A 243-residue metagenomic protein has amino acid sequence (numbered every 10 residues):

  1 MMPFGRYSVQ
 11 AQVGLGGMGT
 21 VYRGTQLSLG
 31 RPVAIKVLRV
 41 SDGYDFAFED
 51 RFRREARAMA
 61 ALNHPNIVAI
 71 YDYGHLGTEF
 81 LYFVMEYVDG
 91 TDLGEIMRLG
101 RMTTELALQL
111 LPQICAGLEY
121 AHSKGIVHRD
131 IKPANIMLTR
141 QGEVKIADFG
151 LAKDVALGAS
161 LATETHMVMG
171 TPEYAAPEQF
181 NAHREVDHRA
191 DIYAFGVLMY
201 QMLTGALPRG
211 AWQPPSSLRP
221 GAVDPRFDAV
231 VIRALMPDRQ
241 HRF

Functional and structural regions predicted by a protein language model:
T20: Conserved N-lobe ATP-binding subsite of Hanks-type protein kinase domains, especially the beta3 VAIK lysine
R39-A61: AlphaC helix of the eukaryotic protein kinase fold
Y44-F46, R140-P177, N181, W212: Activation segment of protein kinases
Y73: Activation-segment/catalytic-loop signature of the eukaryotic protein kinase fold
T78-D92, I96: Conserved short submotifs of the Hanks-type protein kinase catalytic core that shape the nucleotide-binding pocket
A116-I126: Protein kinase catalytic-loop region centered on the HRD/HxD motif
L118-E119, M137, A147, T171-F243: C-terminal lobe helix-coil module of Hanks-type protein kinase domains
